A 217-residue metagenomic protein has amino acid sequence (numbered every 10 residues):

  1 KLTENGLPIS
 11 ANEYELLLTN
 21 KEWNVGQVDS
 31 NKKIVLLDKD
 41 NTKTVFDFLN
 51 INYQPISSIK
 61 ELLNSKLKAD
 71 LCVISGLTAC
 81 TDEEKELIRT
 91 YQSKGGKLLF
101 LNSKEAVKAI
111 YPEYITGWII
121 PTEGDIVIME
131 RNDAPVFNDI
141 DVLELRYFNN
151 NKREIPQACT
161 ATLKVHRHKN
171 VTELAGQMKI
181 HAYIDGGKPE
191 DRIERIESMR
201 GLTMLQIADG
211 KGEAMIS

Functional and structural regions predicted by a protein language model:
K1-N5: Short, aromatic- and glycine-rich surface loops/edge beta-strands on solvent-exposed regions
L7-S75, N102-E105, A109-I128, T203 (+1 more regions): Aromatic-Pro/Gly-enriched surface loop or interdomain linker that acts as a lid/target-recognition segment
I9-A11, N170-R195: Local beta-strand/beta-hairpin segments that build beta-sheet-rich folds
I51, G96, V171, G176-M178 (+1 more regions): A structural micro-motif
G76, M215-S217: Active-site-proximal beta-strand elements of phosphoester/diester hydrolases
L77-L163: A glycine-rich, often tryptophan-bearing local segment used as a flexible ligand/cofactor-contacting loop or short
P156-A158, K164-R167, V171, Q177 (+1 more regions): Short solvent-exposed loop/turn micro-motifs enriched in small/polar/acidic residues
D191-M215: Short, surface-exposed beta-strand/loop micro-motifs that present aromatic residues
